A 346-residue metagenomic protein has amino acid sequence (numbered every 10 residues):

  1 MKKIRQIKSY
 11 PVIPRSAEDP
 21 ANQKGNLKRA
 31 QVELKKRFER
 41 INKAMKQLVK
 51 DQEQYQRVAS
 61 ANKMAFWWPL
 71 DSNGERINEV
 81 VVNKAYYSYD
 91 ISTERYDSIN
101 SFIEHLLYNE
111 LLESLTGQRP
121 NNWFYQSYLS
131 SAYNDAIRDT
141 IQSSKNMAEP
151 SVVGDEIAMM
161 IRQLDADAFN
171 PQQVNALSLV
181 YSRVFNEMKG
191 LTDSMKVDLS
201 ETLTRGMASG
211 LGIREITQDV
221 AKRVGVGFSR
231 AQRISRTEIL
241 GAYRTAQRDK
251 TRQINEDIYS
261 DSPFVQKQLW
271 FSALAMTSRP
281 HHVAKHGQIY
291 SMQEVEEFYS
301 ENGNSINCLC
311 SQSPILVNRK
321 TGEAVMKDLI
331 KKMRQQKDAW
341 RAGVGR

Functional and structural regions predicted by a protein language model:
M1-R223, R319-R346: N-terminal leader/targeting and assembly helices and adjacent pre-domain segments
G225-V226, R230-K331: Acidic, glycine-rich two-metal-ion catalytic cores of nucleic acid-processing enzymes
